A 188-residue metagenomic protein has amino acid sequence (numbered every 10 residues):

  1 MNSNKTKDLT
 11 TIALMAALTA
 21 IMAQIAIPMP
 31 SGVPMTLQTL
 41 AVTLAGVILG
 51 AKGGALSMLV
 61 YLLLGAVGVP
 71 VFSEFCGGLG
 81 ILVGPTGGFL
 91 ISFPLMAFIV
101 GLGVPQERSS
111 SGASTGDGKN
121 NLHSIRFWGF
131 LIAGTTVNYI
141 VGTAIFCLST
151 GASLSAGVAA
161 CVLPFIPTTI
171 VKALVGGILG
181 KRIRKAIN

Functional and structural regions predicted by a protein language model:
M1-A55: Hydrophobic transmembrane alpha-helices
K7-M15, Q38, G53-S57, G88 (+5 more regions): Alpha-helical transmembrane segments of integral membrane proteins
I12-L14, I21, L79-N138: Short helix-perturbing small/polar motifs within transmembrane alpha-helices
A13, A17, I21, L44 (+10 more regions): Generic alpha-helical transmembrane segments of integral inner-membrane proteins, especially permease/transport modules
A23-P34, L62-M96: Interfacial aromatic-anchored transmembrane helix boundaries in multi-pass membrane proteins
M29-V42, L63-V71, F98-N121: Hydrophobic alpha-helical transmembrane segments
S31, F75, G103, E107 (+1 more regions): Membrane-embedded alpha-helical hairpins and interfacial helices in multi-pass inner-membrane proteins
L37-Q38, L82-V83, S153-A159: Juxtamembrane helix-entry segments on the extracytoplasmic side of multipass membrane proteins
